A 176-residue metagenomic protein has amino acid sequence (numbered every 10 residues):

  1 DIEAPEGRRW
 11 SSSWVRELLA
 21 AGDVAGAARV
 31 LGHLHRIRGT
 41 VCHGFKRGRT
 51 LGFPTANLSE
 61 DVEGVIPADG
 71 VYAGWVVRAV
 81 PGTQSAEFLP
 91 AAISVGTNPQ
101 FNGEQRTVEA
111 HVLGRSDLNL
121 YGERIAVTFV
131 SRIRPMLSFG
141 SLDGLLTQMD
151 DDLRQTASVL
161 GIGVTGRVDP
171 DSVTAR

Functional and structural regions predicted by a protein language model:
D1-V30: Contiguous mid-protein beta-loop-alpha structural module that forms a pocket-lining wall or clamp of enzyme active
G7, R38, I125-F129: General secondary-structure edge motif
R8, A20, L34, L51 (+1 more regions): Hydrophobic alpha-helical segments and helix-packing faces
R9, R16, R36, R47-R49 (+1 more regions): Basic side chains
G26-L31, I37, C42: Charge-rich, low-complexity N-terminal segments
L34-H35, L153: Residue-level detector of secondary-structure transition/capping positions
G44-R176: Phosphate/ribose-recognition catalytic cores of enzymes acting on nucleotide-derived substrates
